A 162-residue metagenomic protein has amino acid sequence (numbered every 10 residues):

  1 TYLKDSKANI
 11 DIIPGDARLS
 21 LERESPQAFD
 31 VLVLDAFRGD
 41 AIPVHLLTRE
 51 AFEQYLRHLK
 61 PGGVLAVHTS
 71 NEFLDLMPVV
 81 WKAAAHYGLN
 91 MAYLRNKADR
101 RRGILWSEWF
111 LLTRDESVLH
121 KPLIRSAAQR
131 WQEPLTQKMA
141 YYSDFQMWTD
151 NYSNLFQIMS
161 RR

Functional and structural regions predicted by a protein language model:
T1-I10, G15-P26, I42, P78-K82 (+1 more regions): Soluble small-group transferase modules, centered on the S-adenosyl donor enzyme superfamily
Q27-A36: Short SAM/SAH-binding signature in class I
R38-G39, S70-L74: Short "lid" loop at the C-terminus of a central beta-strand within the Rossmann-like core of SAM-dependent
R38-L47: Glycine/threonine-rich flexible loop motifs
L47-P61: A short glycine-rich, Lys/Arg-flanked "PGG" loop and its adjoining helix->strand segment in the class I
G62-T69: Conserved beta-strand signature within the Rossmann-like core of class I S-adenosyl-L-methionine
